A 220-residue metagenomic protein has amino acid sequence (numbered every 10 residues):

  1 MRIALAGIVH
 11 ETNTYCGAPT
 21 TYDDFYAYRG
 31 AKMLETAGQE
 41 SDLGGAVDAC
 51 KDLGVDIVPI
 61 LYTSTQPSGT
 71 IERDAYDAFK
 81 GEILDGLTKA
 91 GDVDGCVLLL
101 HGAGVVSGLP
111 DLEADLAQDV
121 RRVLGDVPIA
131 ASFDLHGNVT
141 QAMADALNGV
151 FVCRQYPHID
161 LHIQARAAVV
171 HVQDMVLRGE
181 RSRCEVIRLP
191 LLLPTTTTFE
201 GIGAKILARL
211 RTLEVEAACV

Functional and structural regions predicted by a protein language model:
M1-D52: N-terminal amphipathic/basic leader segments beginning at the initiator methionine
A4, V9-E11, F25, R73-K80 (+1 more regions): Active-site histidine-anchored catalytic micro-motif
T36, G69, R73, H158 (+2 more regions): Hydrophobic alpha-helical scaffolding
D42-G45, A49, L177-V220: Accessory alpha-helical/coil subdomains and C-terminal extensions that flank or cap enzyme catalytic cores
L53-Y62: Short beta-strand elements in bilobed, periplasmic/extracellular small-molecule ligand-binding domains
L61-G81: Charged, often glycine-rich, active-site loop that binds/positions anionic groups
T65-G69, H101-V106, P157, R188-T197: Active-site-proximal beta-alpha loop/turn segments in soluble metabolic enzymes
